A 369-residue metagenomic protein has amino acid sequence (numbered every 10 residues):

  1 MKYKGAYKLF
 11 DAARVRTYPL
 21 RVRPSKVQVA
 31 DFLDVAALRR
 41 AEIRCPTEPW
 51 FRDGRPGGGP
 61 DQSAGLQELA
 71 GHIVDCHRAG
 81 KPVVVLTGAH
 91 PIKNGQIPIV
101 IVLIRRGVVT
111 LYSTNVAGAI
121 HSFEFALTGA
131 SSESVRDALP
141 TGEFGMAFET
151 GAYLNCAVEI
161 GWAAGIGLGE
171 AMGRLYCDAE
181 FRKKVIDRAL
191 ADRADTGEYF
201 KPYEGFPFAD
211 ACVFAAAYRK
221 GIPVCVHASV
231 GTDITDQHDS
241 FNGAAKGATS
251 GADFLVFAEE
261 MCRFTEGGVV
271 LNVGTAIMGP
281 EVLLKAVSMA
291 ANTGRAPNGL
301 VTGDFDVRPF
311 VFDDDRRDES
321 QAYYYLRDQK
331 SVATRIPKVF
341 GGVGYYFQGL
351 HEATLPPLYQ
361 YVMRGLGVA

Functional and structural regions predicted by a protein language model:
M1-C45: N-terminal amphipathic/basic leader segments beginning at the initiator methionine
Q67-V83, A216-K220, E259-E266, L366-A369: Glycine-rich phosphate/diphosphate-binding loops that line cofactor/substrate pockets in enzymes
V83-L86, P91-I120: Active-site cofactor/substrate anionic-group-binding motifs, chiefly glycine- and Lys/Arg-rich phosphate-binding loops
G95-I99, S122-S131, D236-S240, V282-K285 (+1 more regions): Short acidic, glycine/serine/threonine-rich loops at helix termini
A117-S122, T232-T235, P309-V311: Short gly/pro/ser/thr-enriched loop/turn and capping motifs at secondary-structure boundaries
H121, E133-K220, C225-V226: Ligand-binding beta-strand-loop-alpha-helix segment within the catalytic cores of soluble metabolic enzymes
V226-R263, G267-V269, E281-L284: Conserved mixed alpha/beta catalytic, RNA-binding, or beta-rich assembly cores of soluble enzyme, regulatory
V256-E260, E266-V269, A276-A369: C-terminal functional extensions of proteins
